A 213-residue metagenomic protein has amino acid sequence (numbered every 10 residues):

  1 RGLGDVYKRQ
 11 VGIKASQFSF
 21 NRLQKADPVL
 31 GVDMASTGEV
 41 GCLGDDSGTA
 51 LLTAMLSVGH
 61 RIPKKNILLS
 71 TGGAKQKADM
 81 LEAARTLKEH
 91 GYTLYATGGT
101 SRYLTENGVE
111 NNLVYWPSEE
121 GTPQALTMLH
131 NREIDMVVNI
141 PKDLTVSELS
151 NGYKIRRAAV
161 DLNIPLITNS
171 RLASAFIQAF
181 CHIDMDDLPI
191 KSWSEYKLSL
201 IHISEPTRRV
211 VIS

Functional and structural regions predicted by a protein language model:
R1, D5-L113, P117-T145, L149-I167 (+3 more regions): ATP-dependent carboxylate/acyl-activation modules
G2-Y7, I201-S213: Single conserved hydrophobic/aromatic residue that forms the stacking wall/gate of nucleotide- or nucleobase-binding
F180-C181: Histidine/acidic-residue-rich catalytic or RNA/ligand-binding cores of hydrolases and nuclease-related proteins
